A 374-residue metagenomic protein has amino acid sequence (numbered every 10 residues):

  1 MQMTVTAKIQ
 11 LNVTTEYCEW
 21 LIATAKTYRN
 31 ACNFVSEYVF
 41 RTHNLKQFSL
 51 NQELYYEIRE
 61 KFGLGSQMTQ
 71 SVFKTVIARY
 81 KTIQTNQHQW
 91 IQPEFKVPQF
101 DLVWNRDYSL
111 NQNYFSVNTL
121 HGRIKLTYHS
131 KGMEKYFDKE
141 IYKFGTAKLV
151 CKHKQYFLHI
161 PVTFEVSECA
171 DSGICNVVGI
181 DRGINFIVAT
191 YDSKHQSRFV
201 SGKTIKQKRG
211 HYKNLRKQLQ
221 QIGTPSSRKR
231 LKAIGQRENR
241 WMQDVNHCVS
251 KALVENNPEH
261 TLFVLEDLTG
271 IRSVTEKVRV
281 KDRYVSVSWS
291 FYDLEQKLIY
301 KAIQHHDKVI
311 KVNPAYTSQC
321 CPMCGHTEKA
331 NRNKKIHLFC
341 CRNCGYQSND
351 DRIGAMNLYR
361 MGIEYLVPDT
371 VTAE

Functional and structural regions predicted by a protein language model:
M1-K74: Gly/serine-rich nucleotide phosphate-binding loop at the start of the catalytic core of nucleotide/ADP-ribose-handling
V5, T15, K154-E374: Positively charged, helix-rich recognition surfaces that bind polyanionic ligands
V5-L11, T15, G122-K131, K135 (+1 more regions): Generic detection of short hydrophobic beta-strand segments and adjacent strand-loop junctions
T6-K8, N111-S116, H121-R123, Q155-F157 (+1 more regions): Broad gene-expression machinery/nucleic-acid interaction feature
C32, S36-V39, Y80, Q84-Q87 (+3 more regions): A generic secondary-structure signal for well-formed alpha-helical elements
V35, S71-I83, R352-G362: Stable alpha-helical structural segments in soluble proteins, enriched in small hydrophobic residues
L50-K152, S288: Acidic carboxylate diad motif detector
